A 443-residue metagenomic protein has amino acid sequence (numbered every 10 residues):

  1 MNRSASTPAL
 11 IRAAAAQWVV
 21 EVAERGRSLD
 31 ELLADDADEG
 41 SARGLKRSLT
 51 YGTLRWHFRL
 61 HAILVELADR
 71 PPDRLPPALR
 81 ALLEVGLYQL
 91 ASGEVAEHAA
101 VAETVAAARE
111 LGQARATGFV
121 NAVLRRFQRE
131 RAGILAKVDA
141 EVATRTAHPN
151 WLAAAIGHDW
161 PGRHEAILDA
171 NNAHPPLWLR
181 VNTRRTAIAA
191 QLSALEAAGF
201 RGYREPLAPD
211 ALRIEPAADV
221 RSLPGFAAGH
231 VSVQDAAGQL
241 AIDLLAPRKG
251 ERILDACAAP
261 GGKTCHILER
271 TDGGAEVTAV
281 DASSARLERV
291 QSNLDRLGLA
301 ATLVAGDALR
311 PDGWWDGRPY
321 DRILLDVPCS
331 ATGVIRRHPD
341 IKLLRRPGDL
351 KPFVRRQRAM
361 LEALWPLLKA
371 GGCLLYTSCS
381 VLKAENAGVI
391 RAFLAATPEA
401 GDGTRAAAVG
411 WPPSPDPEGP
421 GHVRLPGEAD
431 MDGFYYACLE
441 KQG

Functional and structural regions predicted by a protein language model:
M1-G443: S-adenosylmethionine
